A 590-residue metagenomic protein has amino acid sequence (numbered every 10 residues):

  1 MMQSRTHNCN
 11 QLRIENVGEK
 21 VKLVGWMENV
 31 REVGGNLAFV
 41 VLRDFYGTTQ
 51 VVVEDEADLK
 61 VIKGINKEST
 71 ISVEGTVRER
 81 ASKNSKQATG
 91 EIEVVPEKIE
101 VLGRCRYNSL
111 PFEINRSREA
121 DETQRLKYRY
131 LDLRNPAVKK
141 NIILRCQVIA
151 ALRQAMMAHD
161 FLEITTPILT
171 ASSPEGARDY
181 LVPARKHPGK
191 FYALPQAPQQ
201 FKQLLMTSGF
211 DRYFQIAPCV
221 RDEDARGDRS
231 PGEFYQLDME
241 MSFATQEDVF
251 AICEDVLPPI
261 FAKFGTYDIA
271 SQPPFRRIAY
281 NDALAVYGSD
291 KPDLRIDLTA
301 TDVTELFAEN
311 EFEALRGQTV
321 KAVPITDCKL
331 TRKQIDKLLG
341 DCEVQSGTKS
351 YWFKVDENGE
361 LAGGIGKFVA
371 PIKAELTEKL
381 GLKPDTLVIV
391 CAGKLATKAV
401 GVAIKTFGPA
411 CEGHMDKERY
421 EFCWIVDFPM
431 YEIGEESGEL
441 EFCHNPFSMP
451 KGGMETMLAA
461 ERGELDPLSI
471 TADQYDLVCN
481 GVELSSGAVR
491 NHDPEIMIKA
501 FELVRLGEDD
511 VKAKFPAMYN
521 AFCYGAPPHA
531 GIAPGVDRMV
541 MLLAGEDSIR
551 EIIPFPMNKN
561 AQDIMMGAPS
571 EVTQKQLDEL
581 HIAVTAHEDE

Functional and structural regions predicted by a protein language model:
M1-E590: Class II aminoacyl-tRNA synthetase catalytic cores and aaRS-like
